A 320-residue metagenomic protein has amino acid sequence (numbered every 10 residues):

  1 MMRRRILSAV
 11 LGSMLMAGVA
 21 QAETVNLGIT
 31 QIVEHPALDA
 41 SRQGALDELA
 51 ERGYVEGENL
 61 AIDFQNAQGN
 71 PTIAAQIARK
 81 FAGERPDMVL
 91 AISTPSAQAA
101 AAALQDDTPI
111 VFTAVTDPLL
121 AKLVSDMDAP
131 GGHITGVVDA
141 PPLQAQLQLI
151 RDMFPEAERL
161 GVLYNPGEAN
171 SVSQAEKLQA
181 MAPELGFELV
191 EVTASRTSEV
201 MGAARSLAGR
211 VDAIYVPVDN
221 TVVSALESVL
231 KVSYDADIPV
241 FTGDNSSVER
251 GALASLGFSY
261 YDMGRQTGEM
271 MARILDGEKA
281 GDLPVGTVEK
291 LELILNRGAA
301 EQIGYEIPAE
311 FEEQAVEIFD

Functional and structural regions predicted by a protein language model:
M2-R3, A22-D320: Short hydrophobic alpha-helices and adjacent helix-cap/hinge residues
S8-G18: Bacterial N-terminal signal peptides
